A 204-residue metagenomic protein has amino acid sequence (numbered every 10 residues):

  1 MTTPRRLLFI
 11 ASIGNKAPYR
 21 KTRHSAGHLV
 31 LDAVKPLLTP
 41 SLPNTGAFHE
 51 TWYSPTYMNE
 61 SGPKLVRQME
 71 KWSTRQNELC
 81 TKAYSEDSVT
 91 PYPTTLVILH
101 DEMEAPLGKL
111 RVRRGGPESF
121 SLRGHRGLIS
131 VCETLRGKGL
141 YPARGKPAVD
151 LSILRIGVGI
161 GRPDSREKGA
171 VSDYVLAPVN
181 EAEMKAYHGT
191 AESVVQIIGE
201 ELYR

Functional and structural regions predicted by a protein language model:
M1-S119, I129-Y141, A148-S152, S165 (+4 more regions): Nucleotide and nucleotide-moiety/phosphate-recognizing core
G161-P163: Short amphipathic alpha-helical oligomerization segments
S172-N180: A short small-residue
